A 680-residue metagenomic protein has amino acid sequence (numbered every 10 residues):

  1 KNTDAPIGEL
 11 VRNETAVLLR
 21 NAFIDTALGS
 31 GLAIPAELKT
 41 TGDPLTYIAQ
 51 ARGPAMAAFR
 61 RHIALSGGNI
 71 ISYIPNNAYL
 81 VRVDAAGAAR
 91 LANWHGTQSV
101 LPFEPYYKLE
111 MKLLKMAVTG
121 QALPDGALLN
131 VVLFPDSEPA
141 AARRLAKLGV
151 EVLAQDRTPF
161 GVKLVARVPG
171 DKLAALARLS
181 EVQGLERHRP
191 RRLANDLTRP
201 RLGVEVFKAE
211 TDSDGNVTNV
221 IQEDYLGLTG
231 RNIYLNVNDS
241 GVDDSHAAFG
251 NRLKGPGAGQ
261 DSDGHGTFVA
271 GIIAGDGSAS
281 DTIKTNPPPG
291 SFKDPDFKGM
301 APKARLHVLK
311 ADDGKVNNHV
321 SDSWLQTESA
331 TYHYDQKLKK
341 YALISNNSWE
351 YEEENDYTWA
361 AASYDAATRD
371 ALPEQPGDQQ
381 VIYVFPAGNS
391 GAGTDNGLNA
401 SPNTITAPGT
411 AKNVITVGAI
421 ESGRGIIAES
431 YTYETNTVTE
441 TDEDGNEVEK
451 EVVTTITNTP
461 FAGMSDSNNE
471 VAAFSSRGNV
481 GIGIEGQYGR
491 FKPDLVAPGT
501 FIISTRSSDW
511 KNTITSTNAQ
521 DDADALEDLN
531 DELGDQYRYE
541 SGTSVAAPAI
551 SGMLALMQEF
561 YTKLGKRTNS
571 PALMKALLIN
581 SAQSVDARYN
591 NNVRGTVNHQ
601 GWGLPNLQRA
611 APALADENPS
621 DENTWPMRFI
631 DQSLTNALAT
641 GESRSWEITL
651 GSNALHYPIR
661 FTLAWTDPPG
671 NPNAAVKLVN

Functional and structural regions predicted by a protein language model:
K1-Q222, L226, Y234: Autoinhibitory N-terminal propeptides
A57, R61, L65, A89 (+12 more regions): Solvent-exposed, polar/charged alpha-helical surfaces in well-ordered, non-transmembrane soluble domains, broadly
F59, R90, L109-K112, L193-L197 (+7 more regions): Extracytoplasmic/secreted cell-surface and envelope-processing proteins
N93-S99, R178-G184, A248, K303 (+2 more regions): Glycine-centered tight turns that cap/initiate beta-strands
G120, S465, A587, T596-V679: Secreted peptidase-domain scaffold signal
R143, S213, V217-S321, L338-I344 (+10 more regions): Subtilisin-like serine protease catalytic core
D239, I405-S551: Extracellular S/T/G-rich loop segment that most often corresponds to the catalytic His/Ser-adjacent loop
T515-F560, R628-G670: Long hydrophobic segments that form regular secondary structure
